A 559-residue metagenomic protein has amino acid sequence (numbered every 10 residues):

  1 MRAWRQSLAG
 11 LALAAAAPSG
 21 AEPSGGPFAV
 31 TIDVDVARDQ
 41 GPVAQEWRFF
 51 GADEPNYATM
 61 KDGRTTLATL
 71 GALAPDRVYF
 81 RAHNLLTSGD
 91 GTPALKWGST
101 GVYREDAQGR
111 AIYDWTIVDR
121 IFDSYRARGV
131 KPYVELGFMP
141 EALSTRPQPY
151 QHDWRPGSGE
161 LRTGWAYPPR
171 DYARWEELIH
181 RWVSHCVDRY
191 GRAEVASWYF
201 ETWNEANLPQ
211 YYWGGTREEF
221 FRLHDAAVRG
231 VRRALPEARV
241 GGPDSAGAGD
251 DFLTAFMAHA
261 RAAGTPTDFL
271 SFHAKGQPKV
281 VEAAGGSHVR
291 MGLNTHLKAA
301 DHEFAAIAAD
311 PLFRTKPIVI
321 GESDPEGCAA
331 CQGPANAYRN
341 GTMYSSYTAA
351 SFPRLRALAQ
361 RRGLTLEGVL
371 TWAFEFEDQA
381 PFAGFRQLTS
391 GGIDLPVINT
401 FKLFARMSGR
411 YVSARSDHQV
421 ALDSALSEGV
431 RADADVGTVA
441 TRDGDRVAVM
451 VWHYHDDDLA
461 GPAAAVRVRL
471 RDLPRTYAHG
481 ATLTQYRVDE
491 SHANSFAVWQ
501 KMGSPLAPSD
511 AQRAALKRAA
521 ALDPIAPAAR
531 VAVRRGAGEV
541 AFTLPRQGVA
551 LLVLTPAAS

Functional and structural regions predicted by a protein language model:
M1-L8: Bacterial N-terminal signal peptides that target proteins for export
A9-G20: Hydrophobic h-region of N-terminal signal peptides that target proteins for export in Gram-negative bacteria
P18-Y199, G214-G249, A262-P266, A309-T315 (+5 more regions): Non-catalytic accessory regions flanking glycosidase/transglycosidase catalytic cores in CAZymes
L86, F138-P140, N204-L208, D244-A248 (+3 more regions): Active-site-proximal loop/turn and secondary-structure-junction residues that shape catalytic pockets, frequently
T92-A94, Q210-G214, V281-G286, A329-A335 (+1 more regions): Short acidic, glycine/proline-rich loop/turn micro-motifs
I179, A196-W198, T202-N204, A238 (+5 more regions): Aromatic- and acid-rich polysaccharide-binding/catalytic face of secreted or lumenal carbohydrate-active enzymes
Q277-P334, S351-F352, L358-V369, R406: Glycoside hydrolase catalytic-domain groove-lining segments
T295, Q332-P353, R386-S408: Extracellular glycoside hydrolase catalytic/binding regions
